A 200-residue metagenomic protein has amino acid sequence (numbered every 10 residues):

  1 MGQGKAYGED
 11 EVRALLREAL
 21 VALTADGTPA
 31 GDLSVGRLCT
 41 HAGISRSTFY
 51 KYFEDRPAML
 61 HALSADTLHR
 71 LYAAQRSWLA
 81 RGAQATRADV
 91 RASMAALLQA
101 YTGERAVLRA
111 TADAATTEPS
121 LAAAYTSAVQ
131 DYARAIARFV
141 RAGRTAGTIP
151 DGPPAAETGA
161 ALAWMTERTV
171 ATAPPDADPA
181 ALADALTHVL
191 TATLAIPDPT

Functional and structural regions predicted by a protein language model:
M1-E11, D198-T200: N-terminal intrinsically disordered/low-complexity leader segments
G8-L23, L38, L63-L71, I136: Generic hydrophobic, amphipathic alpha-helix propensity
E18-D26, A100, M165: Short amphipathic alpha-helical elements of helix-turn-helix/winged-helix folds
L23-A58, A62: Helix-turn-helix
A62, R76-G103, A155-L162, A183: Hydrophobic alpha-helical connector segments
H69, A73, A100-G103, A110-A112 (+4 more regions): Amphipathic alpha-helical packing segments from all-alpha helical-bundle domains
Q75-G82, L108-A115, T169-D176: Secondary-structure edge/capping motif, primarily at the C-terminal ends of alpha-helices and the immediately following
R144-H188, P199-T200: Hydrophobic/aromatic-rich alpha-helical bundle segments in the mid-to-C-terminal region
